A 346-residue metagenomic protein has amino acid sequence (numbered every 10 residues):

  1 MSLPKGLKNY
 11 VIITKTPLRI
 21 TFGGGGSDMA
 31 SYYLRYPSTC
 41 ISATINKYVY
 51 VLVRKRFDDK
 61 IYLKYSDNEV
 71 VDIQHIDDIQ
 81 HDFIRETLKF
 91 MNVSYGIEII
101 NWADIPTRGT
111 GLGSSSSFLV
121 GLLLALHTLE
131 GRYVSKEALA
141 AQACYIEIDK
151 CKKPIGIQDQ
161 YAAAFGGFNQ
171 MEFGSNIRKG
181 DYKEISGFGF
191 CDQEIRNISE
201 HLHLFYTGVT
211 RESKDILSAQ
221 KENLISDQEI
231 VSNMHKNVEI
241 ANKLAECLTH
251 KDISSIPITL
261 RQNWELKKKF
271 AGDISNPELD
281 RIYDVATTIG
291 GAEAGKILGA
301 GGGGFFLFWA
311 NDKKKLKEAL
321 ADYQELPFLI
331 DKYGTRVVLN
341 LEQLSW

Functional and structural regions predicted by a protein language model:
M1-G23, D28-L34, C40-S42, Y48-Y95 (+5 more regions): C-terminal nucleotide
G96-I97, V134-A138: Short, surface-exposed acidic
I99-G111: N-terminal pre-triad scaffold of radical SAM enzymes
G111-K136, A164: DPxDG-like acidic metal-binding loop motif
L123, F306-L307: Short hydrophobic alpha-helical segments that form membrane-spanning helices or hydrophobic packing faces of helical
G303: Glycine-rich active-site/cofactor-binding loop and its immediate structural neighborhood
